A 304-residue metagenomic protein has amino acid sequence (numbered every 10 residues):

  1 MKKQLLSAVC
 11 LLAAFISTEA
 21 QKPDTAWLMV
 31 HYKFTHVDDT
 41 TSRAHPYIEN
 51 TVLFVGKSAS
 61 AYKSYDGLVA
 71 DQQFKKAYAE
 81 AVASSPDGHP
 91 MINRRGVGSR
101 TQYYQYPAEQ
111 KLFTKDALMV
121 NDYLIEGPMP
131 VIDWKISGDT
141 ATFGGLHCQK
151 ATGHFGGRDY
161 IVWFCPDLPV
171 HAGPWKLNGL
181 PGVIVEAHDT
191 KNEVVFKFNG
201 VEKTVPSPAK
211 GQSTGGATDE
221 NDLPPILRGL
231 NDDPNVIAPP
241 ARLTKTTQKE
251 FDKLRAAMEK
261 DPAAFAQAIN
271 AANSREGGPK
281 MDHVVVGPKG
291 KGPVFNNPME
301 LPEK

Functional and structural regions predicted by a protein language model:
M1-T25: Bacterial Sec-dependent N-terminal signal peptides
F15, E19-A20, Q73-K75, I161-V162 (+1 more regions): Alpha-helix boundary/interfacial micro-motifs
T18-W27, Q105, V170-P181: Short, surface-exposed loop and linker segments with low hydrophobicity and enrichment for Pro/Ser/Thr
Q21-D133, S137-T140, H147, N192-K304: Extracellular or lumenal secretory-pathway regions
S137-T204: Glycine- and acidic-residue-rich phosphate-binding/metal-coordinating active-site segment common to enzymes that handle
